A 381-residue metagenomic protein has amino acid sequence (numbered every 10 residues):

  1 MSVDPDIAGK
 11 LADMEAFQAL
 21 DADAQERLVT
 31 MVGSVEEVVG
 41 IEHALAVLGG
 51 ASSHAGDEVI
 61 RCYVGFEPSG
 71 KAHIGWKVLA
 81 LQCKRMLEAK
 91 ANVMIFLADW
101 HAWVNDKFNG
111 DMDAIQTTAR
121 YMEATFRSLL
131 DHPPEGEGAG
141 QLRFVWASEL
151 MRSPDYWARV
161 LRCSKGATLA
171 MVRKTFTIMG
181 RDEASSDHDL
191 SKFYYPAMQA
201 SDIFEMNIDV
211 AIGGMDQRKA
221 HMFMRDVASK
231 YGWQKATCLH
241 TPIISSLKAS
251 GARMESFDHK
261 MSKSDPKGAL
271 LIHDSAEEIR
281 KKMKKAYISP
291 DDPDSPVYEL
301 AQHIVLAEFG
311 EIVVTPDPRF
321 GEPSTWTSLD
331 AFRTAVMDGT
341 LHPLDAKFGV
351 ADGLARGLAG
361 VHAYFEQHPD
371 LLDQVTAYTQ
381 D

Functional and structural regions predicted by a protein language model:
M1-S245, A249, F309-E322, S328-D381: NTP-dependent nucleotidyl-transfer catalytic core
C238-D265, A269-L270: Active-site and channel-lining beta-strand-loop segments that bind or position nucleotide-derived/phosphorylated
H259-T327: Internal helical hairpin/lid segments
